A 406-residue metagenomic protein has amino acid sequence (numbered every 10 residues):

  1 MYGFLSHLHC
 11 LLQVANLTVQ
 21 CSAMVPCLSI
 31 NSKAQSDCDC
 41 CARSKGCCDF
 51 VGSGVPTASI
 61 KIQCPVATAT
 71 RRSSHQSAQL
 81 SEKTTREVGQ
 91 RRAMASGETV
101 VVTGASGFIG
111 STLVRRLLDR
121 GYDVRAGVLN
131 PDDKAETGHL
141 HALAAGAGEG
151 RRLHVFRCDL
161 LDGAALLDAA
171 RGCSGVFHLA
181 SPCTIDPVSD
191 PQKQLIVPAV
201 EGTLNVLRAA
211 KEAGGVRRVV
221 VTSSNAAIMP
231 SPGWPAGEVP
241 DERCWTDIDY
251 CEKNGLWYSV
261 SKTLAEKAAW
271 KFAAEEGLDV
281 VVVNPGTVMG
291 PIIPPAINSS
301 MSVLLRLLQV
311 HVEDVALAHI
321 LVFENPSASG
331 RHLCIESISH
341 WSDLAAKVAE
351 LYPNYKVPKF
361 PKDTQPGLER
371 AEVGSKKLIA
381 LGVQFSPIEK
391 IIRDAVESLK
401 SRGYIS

Functional and structural regions predicted by a protein language model:
S96-D123: N-terminal Rossmann NAD(P)H-binding glycine-rich loop of SDR-like oxidoreductase domains
S111, L129-E201, A213: NAD(P)H-binding glycine-rich loop region in Rossmannoid oxidoreductase-like domains and their noncatalytic homologs
H178, P182, P187-Y258, V281: Conserved Rossmann-fold NAD(P)-dependent oxidoreductase catalytic core, especially the SDR/UDP-sugar
N205, Q309-L321: Substrate-positioning beta->alpha
C251-V280: Active-site Tyr-X1-5-Lys
E275-L278, G290-L304, V322-H332: Glycine/proline-rich active-site loop of Rossmann-fold NAD(P)-dependent oxidoreductases
A316-L368, A395-L399, G403-S406: Mid/C-terminal beta-alpha module of Rossmann-like enzyme folds, strongest in SDR-family dehydrogenases/epimerases
T364-Q384: Conserved C-terminal active-site "lid" loop/helix of NAD(P)H-dependent oxidoreductases that clamps the redox cofactor
